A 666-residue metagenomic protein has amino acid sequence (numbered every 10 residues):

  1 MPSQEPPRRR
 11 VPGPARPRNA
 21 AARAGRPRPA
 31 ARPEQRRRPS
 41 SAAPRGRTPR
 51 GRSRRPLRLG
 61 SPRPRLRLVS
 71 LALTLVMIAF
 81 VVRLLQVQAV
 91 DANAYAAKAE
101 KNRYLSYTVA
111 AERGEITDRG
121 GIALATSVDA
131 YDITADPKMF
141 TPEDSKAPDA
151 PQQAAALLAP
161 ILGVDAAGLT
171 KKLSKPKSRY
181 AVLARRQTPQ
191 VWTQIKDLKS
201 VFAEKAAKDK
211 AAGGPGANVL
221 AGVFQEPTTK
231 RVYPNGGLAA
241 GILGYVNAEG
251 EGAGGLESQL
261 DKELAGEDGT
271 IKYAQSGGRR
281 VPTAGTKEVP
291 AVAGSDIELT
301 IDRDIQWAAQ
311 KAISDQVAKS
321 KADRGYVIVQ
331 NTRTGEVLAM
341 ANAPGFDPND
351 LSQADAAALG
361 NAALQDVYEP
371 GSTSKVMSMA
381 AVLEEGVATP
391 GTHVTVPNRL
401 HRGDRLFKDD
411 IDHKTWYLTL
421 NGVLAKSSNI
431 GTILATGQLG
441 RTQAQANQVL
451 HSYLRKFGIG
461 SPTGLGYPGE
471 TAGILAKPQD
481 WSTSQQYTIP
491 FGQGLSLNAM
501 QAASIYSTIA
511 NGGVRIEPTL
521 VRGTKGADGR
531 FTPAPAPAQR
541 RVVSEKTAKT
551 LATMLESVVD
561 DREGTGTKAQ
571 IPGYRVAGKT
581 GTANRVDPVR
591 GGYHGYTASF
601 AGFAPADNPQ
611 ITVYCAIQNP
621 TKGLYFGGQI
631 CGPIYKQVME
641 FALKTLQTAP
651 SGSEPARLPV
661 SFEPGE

Functional and structural regions predicted by a protein language model:
M1-S41: N-terminal targeting leaders characterized by basic, low-complexity, disordered sequences that direct proteins
P2-E5, A42-A43, G60-A94: Hydrophobic alpha-helical transmembrane signal-anchor segments
S3, Q153-P160, K171-A293, C615: Small/polar-residue-rich segments within soluble enzyme cores
R103, T108-E112, K321-G325, P518: Short, small/polar residue-rich loop motifs at catalytic or cofactor-binding pockets
S127-P137, A339-G345: Short beta->alpha transition motifs characteristic of CBS
Q275-T286, T332-P370, M377-T621, G627 (+1 more regions): Beta-lactam-recognizing serine transpeptidase/beta-lactamase-like catalytic domain environment
V281-G325: Conserved, well-ordered alpha-helix/loop/beta-strand core segments that scaffold catalytic motifs
F531-A536, G632-E666: Short, gly/Ser/Thr-rich active-site loops of penicillin-recognizing serine hydrolases
